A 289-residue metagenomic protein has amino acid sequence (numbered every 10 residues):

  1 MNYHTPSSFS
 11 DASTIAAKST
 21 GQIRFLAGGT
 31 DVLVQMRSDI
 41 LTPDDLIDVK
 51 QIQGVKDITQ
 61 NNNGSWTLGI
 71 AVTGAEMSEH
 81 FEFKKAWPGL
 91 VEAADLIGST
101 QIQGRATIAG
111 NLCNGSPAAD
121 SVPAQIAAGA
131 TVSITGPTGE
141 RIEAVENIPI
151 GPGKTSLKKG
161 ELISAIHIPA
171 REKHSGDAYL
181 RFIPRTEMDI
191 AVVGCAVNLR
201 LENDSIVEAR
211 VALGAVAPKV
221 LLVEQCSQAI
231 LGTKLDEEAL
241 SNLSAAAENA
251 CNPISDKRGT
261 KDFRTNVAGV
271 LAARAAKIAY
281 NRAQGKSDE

Functional and structural regions predicted by a protein language model:
M1-E289: C-terminal structural segment of proteins
